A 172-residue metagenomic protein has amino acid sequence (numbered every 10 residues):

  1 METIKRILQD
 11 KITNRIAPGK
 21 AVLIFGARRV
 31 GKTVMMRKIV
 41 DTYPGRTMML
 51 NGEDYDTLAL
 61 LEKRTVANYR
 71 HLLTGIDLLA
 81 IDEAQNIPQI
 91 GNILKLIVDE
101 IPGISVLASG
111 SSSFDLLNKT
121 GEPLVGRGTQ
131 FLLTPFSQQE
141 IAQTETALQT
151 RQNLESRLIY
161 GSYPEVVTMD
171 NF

Functional and structural regions predicted by a protein language model:
M1-F172: Phosphate-binding site recognition
